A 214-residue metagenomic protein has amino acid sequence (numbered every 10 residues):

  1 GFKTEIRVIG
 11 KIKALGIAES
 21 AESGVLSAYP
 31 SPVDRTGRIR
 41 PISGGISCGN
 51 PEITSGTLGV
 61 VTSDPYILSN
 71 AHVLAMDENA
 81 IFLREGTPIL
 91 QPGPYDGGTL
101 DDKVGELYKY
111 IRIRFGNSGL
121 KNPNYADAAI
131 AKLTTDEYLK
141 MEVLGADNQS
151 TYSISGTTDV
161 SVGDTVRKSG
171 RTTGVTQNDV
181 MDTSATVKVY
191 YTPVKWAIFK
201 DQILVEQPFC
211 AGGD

Functional and structural regions predicted by a protein language model:
G1, F209-G212: PDZ/PDZ-like domain segments forming the peptide/carboxylate-binding groove, activating on the N-terminal beta-strands
G1-V33: Autoinhibitory propeptides
P32-Q202, Q207: Serine endopeptidase catalytic core focused on the charge-relay Asp
S55, A211-D214: Short, small/polar residue-rich loop motifs at catalytic or cofactor-binding pockets
